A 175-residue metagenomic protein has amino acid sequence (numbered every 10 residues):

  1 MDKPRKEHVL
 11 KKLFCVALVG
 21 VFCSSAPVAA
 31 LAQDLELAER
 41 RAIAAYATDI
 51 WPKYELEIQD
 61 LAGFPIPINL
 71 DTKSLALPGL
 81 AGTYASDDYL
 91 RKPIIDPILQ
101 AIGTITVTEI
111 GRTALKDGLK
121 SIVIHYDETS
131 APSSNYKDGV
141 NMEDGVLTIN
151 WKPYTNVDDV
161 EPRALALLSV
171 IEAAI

Functional and structural regions predicted by a protein language model:
M1-L10: N-terminal secretory signal peptides that target proteins for export/translocation
L13-F22: Sec-dependent N-terminal signal peptides
F22-A29: C-terminal segment of classical bacterial N-terminal signal peptides
L31-Q33: Boundary of Sec targeting at the N-terminus
L37, D60-K92: Acidic/histidine-rich, surface-exposed loop or edge segments in extracytoplasmic proteins
E55, Q59, L99-I102, K116 (+2 more regions): Residue-level detector of alpha-helical secondary structure
G82-Y154: Auxiliary, metal-adjacent structural segments of Zn-dependent hydrolase domains
I149-K152, N156-I175: Active-site recognition of the HExxH zinc-binding catalytic motif
